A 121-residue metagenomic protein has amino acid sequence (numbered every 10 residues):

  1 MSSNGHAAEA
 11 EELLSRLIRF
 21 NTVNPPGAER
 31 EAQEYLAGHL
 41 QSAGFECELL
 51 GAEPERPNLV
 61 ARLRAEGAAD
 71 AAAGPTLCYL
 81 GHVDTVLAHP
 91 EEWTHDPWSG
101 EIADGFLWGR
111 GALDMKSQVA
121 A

Functional and structural regions predicted by a protein language model:
S2-M115, V119: Acidic/His- and Gly-rich active-site-bordering loop/insert found across diverse amide/peptide-bond hydrolases
